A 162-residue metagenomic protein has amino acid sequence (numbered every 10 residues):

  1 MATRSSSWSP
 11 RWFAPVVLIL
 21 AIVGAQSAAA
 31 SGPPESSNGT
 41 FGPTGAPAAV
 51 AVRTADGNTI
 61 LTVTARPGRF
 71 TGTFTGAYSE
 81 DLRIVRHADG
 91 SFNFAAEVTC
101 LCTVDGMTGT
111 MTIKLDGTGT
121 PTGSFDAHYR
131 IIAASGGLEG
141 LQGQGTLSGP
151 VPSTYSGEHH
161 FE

Functional and structural regions predicted by a protein language model:
A2-A14: Bacterial N-terminal signal peptides that target proteins for export
S7, V17-I19, G137-G140: Acidic/proline-rich low-complexity IDRs
A14-A25: Bacterial N-terminal signal peptides
S27-A29: Sec/Tat signal peptide C-region and signal peptidase I cleavage site
S31-E162: Beta-strand-enriched cores of mature, soluble protein domains
